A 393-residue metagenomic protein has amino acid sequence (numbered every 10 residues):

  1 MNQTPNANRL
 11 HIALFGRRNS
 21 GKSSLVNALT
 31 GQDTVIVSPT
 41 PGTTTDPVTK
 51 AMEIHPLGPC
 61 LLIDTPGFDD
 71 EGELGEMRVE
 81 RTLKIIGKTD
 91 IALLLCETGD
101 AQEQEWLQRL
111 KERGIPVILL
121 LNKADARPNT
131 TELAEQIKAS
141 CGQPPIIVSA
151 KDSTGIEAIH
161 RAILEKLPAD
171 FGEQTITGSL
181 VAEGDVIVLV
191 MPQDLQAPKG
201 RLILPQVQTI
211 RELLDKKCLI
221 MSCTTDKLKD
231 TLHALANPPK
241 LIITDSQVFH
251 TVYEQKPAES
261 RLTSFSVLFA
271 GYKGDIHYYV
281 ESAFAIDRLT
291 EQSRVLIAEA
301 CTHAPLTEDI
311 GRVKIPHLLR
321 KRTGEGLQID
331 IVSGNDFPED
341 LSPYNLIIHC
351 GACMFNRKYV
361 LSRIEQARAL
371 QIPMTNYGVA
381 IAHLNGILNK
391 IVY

Functional and structural regions predicted by a protein language model:
M1-E76, E80, K84-G87: Conserved G1/Walker A P-loop phosphate-binding module
N2, R17-S23, G200-Y393: C-terminal effector/interaction modules appended to NTPase cores
T4-P5, F15-R17, T44, A51-E53 (+5 more regions): Replace "in large, NTP-powered and nucleic-acid-processing enzymes" with "in large, NTP-powered factors and other
I12, I187, S293-V295: Conserved hydrophobic helix-helix packing surfaces used for dimerization/oligomerization
K50-G58, I63, E73-P145, I176-S179 (+4 more regions): Conserved C-terminal guanine-recognition region of P-loop GTPase G domains, centered on the G4
T65, L95-G99, I115-E132, I146-G155 (+8 more regions): G-domain G4 guanine-recognition motif of GTPases
R113-I118, K123-S179, V186-V188, K217-D226 (+5 more regions): Canonical P-loop GTPase G-domain recognition
L180-Q208: Long, well-ordered amphipathic alpha-helical subdomains in the mid-to-C-terminal portions of large enzyme subunits
